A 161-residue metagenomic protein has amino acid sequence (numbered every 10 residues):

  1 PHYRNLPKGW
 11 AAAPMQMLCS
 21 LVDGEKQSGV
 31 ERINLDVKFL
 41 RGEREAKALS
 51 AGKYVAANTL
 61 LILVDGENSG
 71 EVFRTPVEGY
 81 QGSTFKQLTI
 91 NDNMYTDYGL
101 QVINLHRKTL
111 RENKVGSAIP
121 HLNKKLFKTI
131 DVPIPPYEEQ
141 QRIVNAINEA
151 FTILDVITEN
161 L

Functional and structural regions predicted by a protein language model:
P1-E25, D36-L40, P133, Y137-L161: Non-catalytic DNA-recognition/assembly elements of restriction-modification systems
S28-R41, T75: Short, basic/aromatic beta-hairpin or loop at an interaction surface
G29-V30, V55-N58, L126: Short, well-ordered loop/turn elements at secondary-structure boundaries
L40-E43, A51-N104, G116: A short beta-sheet element
G79-K86, G116-Y137: A short glycine-rich beta-alpha junction/loop motif
G99, R107, Q140-I143: Interdomain signal-transducing alpha-helices
N104-R107, R111: Short amphipathic alpha-helical signal-transduction/dimerization elements
